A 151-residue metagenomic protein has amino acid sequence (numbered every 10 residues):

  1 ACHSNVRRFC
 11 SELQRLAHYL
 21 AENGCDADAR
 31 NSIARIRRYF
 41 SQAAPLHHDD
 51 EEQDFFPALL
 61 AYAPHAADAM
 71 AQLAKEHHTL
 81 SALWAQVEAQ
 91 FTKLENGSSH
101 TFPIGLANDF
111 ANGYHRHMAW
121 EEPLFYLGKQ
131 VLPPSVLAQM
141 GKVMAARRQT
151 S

Functional and structural regions predicted by a protein language model:
A1-S151: Small-residue-biased structural context
